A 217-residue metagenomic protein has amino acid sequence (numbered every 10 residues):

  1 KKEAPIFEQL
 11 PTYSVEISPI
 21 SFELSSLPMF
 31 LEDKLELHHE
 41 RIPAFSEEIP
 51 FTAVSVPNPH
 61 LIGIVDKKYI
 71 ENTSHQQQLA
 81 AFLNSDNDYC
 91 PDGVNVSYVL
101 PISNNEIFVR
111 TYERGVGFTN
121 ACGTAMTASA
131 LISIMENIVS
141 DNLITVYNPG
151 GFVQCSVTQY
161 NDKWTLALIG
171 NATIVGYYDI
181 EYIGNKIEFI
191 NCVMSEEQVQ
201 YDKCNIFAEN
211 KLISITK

Functional and structural regions predicted by a protein language model:
K1-T119, L131-K217: Active-site proximal loop and beta-alpha junction motif in alpha/beta enzyme cores
